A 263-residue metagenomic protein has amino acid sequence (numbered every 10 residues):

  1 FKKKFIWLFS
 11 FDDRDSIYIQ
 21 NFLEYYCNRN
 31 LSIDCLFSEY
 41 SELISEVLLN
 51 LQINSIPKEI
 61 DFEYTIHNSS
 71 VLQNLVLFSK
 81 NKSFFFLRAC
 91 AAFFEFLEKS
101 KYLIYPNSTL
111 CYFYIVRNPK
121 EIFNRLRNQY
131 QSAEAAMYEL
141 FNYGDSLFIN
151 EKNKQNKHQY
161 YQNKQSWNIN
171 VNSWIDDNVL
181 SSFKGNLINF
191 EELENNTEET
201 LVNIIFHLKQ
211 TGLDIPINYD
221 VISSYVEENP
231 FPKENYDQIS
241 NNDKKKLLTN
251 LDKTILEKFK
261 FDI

Functional and structural regions predicted by a protein language model:
F1-E139, Y143-S146, K157-G185, T254-F261: PAPS-dependent sulfotransferase catalytic domain
F9, L180-H207: Phosphate-binding beta-loop-alpha motif at adenosine-nucleotide cofactor sites
Q20, K120-F123, E198-V202, Y219 (+1 more regions): An amphipathic alpha-helix signature
N28-R29, T200-D214: Non-catalytic, well-ordered alpha-helical segments in soluble enzyme domains
S32-C35, K209-S224: Short, surface-exposed acidic
K157-Q162, L187-E194, P232-I239: Active-site rim elements
I169, S173, E199-N203, K246: Alpha-helical elements of Rossmann-like donor-binding domains used by nucleotide-donor carbohydrate transfer enzymes
N218-I263: PAPS-dependent sulfotransferase catalytic core
